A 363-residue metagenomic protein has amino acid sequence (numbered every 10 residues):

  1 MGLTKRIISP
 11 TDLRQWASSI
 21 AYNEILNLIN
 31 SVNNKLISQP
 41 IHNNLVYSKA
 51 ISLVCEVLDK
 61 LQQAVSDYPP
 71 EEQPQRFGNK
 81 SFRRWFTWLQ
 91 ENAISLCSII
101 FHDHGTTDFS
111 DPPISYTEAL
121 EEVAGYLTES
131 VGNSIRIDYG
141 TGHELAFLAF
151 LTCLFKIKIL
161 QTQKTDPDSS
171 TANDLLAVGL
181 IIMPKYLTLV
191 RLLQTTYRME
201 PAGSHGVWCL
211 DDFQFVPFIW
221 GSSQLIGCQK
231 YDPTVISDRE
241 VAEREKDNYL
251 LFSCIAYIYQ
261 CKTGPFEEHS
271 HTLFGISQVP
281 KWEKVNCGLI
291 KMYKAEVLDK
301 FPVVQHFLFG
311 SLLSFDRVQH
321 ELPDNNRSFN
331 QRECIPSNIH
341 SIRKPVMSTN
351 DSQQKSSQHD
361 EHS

Functional and structural regions predicted by a protein language model:
M1-E129, S134-Y139, H143-E144, L176 (+2 more regions): N-terminal leader regions that mediate targeting or early regulatory function
T128-G132, F150, K156, L192 (+2 more regions): Cationic, beta-structured binding surfaces that engage anionic biopolymers and membranes
N133-I137, T171-A172, T196-W208: Acidic, serine/threonine- and proline-rich low-complexity regulatory regions
F150-Q161, I219-G227: Well-ordered alpha-helical scaffold segments within catalytic/enzyme domains
K156-A177: Inter-helical turn/loop segments and adjacent helix faces that build the functional surface of alpha-helical bundle
L160-K164, T195, M199-A202, G227-Y231: Intrinsically disordered, low-complexity regions enriched in proline, serine, glycine and charged residues
T188-L189: Surface-exposed, interaction-prone regions used to assemble/regulate multi-protein complexes
